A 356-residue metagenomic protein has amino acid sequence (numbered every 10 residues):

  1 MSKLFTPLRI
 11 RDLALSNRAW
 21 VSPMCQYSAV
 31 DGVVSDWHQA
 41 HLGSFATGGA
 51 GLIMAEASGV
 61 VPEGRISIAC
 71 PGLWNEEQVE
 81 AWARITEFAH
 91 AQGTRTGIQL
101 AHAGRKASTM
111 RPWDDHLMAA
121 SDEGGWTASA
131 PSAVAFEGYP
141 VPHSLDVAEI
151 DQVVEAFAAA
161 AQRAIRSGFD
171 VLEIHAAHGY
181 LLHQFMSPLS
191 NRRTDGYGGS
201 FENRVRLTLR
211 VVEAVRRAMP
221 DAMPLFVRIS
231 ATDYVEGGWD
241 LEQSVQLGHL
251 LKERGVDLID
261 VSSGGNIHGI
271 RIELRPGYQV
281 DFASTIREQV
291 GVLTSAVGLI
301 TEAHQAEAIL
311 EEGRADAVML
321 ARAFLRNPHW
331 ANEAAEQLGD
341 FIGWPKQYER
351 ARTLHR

Functional and structural regions predicted by a protein language model:
M1-R356: Flavin-dependent oxidoreductase catalytic cores
